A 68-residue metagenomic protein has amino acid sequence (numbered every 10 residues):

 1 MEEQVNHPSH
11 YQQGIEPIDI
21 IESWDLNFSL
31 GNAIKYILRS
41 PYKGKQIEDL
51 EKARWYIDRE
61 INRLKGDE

Functional and structural regions predicted by a protein language model:
M1-E68: Intrinsically disordered, low-complexity regulatory regions that flank transcription factor DNA-binding cores
